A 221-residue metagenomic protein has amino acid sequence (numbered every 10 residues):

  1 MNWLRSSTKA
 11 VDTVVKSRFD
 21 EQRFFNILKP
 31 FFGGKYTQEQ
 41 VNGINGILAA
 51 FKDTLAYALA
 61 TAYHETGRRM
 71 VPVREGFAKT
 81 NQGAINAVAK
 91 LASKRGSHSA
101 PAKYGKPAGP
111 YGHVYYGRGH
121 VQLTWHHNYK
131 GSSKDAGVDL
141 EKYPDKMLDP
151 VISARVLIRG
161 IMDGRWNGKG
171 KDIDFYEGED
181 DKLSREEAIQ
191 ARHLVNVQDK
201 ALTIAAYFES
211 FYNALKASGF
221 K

Functional and structural regions predicted by a protein language model:
M1-L55, I85-V88, K182-E186, A201-K221: Extracellular cell-wall/glycan-interacting regions and their flexible linkers
T13-G46, A58-I161: Peptidoglycan-targeting cell-wall enzymes and recognition modules
A49-A58, V71-E75, G168-S184: Surface-exposed patches in mature extracellular/periplasmic domains of secreted proteins
F51-T54, H113-Y116, D149, R185-A188: Extracellular/periplasmic catalytic domains that process cell-envelope and extracellular macromolecules
A62-T66, K171-K200: Acidic helix/loop microenvironments that form the catalytic cleft of cell-wall polysaccharide enzymes
Y63-G67, N128, I161-W166, N196-K200 (+3 more regions): Hydrophobic/aromatic-lined pockets within catalytic cores
G117, V151-I158, D163, G170 (+2 more regions): Short amphipathic alpha-helical surface patches that serve as generic macromolecular interface elements
Y129-K142, I161-S184, L202, K221: Substrate-binding/catalytic groove segments of enzymes that remodel or degrade extracellular structural polymers
